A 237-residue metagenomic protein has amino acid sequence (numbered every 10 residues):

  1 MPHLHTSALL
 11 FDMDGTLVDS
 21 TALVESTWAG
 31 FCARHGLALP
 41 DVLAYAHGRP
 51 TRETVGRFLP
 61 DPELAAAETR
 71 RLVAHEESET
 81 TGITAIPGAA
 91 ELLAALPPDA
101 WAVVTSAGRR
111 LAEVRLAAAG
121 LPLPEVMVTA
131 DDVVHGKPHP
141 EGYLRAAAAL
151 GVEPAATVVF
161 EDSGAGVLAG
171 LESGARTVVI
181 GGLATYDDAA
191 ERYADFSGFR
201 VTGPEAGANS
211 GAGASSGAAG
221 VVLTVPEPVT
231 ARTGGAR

Functional and structural regions predicted by a protein language model:
M1-T6, A90, P98-A100, G108-R237: Asp-based, Mg2+/Mn2+-dependent phosphohydrolase catalytic module
P2-P97, G108-R110, L121: N-terminal helical cap/lid subdomain that shapes the substrate entry/recognition surface in HAD-like hydrolases
D19-S20, H47, V103-V104, E161 (+1 more regions): Small/polar loops that bind or transfer phosphate-bearing groups
A85, V104, H135: Residue-level marker of regulatory loop/turn positions in helix-turn-helix DNA-binding domains and in histidine
